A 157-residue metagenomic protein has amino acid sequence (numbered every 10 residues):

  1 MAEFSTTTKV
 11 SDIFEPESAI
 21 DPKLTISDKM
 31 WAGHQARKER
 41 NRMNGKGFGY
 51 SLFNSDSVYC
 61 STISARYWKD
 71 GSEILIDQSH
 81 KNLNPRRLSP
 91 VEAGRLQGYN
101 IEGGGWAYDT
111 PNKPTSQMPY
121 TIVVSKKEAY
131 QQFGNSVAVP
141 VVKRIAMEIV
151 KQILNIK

Functional and structural regions predicted by a protein language model:
M1-K38, C60, H80: Flexible, glycine-/basic-rich loop-and-beta segments that form/coincide with the SAM-dependent methyltransferase
K29-K157: C-terminal target-recognition/interaction regions appended to catalytic cores
